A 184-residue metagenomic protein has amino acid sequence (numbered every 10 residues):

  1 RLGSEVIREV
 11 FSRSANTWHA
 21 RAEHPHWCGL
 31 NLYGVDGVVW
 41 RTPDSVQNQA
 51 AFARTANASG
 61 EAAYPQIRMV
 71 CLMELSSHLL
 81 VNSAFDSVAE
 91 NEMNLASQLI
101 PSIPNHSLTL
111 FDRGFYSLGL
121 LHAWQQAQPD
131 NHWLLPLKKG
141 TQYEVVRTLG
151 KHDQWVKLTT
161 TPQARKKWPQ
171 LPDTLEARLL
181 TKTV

Functional and structural regions predicted by a protein language model:
L2-E5, E9-S14, R21-A22, W27-N31 (+2 more regions): Single, function-defining residue in the core of a domain
